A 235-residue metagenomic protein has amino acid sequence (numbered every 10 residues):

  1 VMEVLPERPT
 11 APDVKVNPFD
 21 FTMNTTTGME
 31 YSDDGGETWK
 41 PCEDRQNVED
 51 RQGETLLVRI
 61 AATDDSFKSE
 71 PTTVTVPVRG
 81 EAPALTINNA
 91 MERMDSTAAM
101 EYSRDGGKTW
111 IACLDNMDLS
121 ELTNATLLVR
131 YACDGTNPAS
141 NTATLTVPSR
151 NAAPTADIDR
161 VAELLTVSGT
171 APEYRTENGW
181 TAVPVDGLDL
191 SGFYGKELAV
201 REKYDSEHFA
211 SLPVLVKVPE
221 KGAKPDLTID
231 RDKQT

Functional and structural regions predicted by a protein language model:
V1, R51-S66, E121-N137, F193-F209: Append "Rare intracellular matches occur via the same short Y/T/C beta-strand/loop motifs
V1-T22, E70-R93, N141-T166, V214-T235: Extracellular ectodomain segments of secreted/surface proteins
M23-E30, M94-E101, T166-E173: Short proline/glycine-enriched turn/loop motifs at strand-loop junctions of beta-rich domains
T25, S32, S69, S103 (+3 more regions): Ser/Thr/Pro-rich low-complexity tandem-repeat tracts
G28-M29, R45, T55, A99-M100 (+4 more regions): Intrinsic low-complexity tandem-repeat regions in disordered proteins
E30-D34, R59-A61, E101-D105, L128-A132 (+2 more regions): Predominantly extracellular/luminal cell-surface or secreted proteins
Y31, W39, Y102, W110-C113 (+2 more regions): Tyrosine-centered aromatic motifs in long, intrinsically disordered, low-complexity repeat arrays
E37-R51, G107-E121, G179-G192: Short, solvent-exposed S/T- and G/P-enriched segments that are highly enriched in secreted/extracellular and lumenal
